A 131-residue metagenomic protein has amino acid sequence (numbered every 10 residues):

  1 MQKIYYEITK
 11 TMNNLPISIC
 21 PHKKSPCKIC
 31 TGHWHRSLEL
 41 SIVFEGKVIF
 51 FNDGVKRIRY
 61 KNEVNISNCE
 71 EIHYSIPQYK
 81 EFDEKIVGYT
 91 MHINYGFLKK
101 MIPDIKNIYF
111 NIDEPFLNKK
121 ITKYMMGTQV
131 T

Functional and structural regions predicted by a protein language model:
M1-N14: A short, N-terminal "cap"/entry segment at the start of jelly-roll beta-barrel domains of the cupin/DSBH fold
I4-Y5, Q78, I108, K123: Intrinsically disordered, low-complexity N-terminal regions enriched in serine/proline/glycine with scattered basic
E7-T9, S18-C20, T122: A structural detector for beta-sheet-dominated domains
P16-N111: N-terminal regulatory/effector-sensing and dimerization cores that precede helix-turn-helix DNA-binding domains
D104-T131: Amphipathic alpha-helical segments enriched in hydrophobic/aromatic residues interleaved with Lys/Arg
